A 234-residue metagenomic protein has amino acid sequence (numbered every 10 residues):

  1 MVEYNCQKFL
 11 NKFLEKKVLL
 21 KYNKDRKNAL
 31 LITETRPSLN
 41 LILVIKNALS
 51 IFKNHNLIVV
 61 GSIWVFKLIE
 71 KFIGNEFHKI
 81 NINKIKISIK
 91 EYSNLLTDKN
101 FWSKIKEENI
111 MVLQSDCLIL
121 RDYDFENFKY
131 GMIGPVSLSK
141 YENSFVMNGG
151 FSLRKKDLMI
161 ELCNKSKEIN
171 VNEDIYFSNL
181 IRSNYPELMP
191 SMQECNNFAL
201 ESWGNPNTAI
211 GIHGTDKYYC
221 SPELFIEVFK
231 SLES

Functional and structural regions predicted by a protein language model:
M1-Y92, N100-E108: N-terminal anchoring/stem segment of glycosyltransferases
E34, G61-I63, N81-K86, G134-S137 (+3 more regions): Residues at the C-termini of beta-strands that transition into short coil/loop
L43-N47, L96-N100, M132, L158 (+1 more regions): Alpha-helical elements of Rossmann-like donor-binding domains used by nucleotide-donor carbohydrate transfer enzymes
H55-I63, M111, G131-P135, I212: Short, hydrophobic beta-strand segments that form beta-sheet elements in well-ordered domains
V60-K67, D116-I119, V136-S139: Short, polar loop motifs at secondary-structure junctions
K99-V136: GT-A fold catalytic core of metal-dependent nucleotide-sugar glycosyltransferases, centered on the diacidic
I133-L153: Short beta-strand-to-loop element that shapes/binds the nucleotide-sugar donor at the catalytic cleft/hinge
V146-S234: Catalytic core and acceptor-binding pocket of nucleotide-sugar-dependent glycosyltransferases
